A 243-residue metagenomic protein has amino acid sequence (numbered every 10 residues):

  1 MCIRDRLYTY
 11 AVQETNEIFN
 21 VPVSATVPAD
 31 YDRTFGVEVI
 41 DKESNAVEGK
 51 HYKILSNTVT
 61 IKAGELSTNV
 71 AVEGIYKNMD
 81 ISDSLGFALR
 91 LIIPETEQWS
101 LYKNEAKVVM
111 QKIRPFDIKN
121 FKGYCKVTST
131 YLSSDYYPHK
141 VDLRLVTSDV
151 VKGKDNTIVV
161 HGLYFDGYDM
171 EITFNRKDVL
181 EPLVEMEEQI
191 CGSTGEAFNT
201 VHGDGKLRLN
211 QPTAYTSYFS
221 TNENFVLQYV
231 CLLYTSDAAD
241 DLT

Functional and structural regions predicted by a protein language model:
M1-D5, Y234-T243: Conserved small/polar residues in nucleotide/adenosyl-binding loops
R4-N69, I75-T128: Acidic/polar, low-complexity intrinsically disordered N-terminal segments immediately downstream of a Sec signal
K112-S236: Ser/Thr/Gly/Pro-rich, low-complexity flexible regions
